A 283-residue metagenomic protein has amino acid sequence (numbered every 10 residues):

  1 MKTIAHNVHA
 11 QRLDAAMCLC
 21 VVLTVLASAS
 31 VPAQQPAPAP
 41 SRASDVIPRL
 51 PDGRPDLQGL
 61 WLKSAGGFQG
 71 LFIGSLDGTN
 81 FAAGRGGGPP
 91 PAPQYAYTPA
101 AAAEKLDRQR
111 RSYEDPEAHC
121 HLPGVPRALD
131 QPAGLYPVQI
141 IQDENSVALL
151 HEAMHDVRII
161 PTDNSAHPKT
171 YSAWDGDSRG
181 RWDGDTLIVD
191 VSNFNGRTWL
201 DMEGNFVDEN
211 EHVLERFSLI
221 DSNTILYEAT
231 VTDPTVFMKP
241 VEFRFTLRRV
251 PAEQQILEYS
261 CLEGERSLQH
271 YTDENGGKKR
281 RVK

Functional and structural regions predicted by a protein language model:
M1-R12: N-terminal secretory signal peptides that target proteins for export/translocation
K2-T3, C20, V25, A29-K283: PEST-like low-complexity, intrinsically disordered acidic/proline/serine-rich tracts that flank trafficking/processing
L13-A15, L19: N-terminal intrinsically disordered, low-complexity tails
